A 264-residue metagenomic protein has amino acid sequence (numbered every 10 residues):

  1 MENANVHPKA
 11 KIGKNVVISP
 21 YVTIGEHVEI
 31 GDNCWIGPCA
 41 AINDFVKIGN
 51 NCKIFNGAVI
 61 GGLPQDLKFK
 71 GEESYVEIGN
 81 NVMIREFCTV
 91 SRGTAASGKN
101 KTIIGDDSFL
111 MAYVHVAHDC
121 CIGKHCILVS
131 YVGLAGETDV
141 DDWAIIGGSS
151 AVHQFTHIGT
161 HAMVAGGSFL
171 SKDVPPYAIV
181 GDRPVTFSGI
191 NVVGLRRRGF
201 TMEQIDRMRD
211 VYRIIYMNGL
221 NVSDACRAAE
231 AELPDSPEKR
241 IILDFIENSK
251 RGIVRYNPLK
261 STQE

Functional and structural regions predicted by a protein language model:
M1-G181, V185-T186: Structural signal for interior beta-strand "rungs" in well-ordered beta-sheet cores of soluble enzyme domains
M1-N3, P8-K9, K14-N15, N51 (+6 more regions): Terminal amphipathic alpha-helical/low-complexity segments used for targeting or macromolecular assembly
